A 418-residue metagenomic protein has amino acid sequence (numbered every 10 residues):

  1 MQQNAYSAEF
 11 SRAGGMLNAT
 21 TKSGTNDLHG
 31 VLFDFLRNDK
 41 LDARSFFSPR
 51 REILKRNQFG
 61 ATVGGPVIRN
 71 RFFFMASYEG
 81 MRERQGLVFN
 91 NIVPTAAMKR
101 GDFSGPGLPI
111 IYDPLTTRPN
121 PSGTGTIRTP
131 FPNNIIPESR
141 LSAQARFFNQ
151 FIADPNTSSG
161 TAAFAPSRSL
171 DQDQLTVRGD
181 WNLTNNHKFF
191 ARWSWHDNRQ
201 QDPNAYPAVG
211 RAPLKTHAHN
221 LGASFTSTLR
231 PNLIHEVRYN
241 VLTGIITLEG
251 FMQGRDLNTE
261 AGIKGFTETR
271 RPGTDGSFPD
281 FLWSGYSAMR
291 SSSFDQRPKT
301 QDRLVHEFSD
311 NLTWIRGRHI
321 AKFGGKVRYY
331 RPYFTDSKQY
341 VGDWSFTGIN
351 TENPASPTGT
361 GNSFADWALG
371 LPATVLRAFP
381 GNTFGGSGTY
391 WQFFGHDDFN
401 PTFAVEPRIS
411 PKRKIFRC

Functional and structural regions predicted by a protein language model:
M1-C418: Short acidic-glycine motifs
